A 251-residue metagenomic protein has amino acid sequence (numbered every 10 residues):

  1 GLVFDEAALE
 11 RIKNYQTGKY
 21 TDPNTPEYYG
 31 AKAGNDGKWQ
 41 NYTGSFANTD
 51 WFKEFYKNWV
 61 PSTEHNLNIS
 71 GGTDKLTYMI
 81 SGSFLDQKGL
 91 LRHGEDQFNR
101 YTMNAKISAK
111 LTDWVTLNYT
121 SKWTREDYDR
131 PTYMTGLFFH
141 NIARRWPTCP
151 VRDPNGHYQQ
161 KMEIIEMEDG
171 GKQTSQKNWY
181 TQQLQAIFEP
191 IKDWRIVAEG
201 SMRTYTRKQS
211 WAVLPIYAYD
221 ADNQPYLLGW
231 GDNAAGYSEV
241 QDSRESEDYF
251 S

Functional and structural regions predicted by a protein language model:
G1, T49-E64, L85-T120, T124 (+3 more regions): Outer-membrane beta-barrel proteins
G1-G94: Residues embedded in well-ordered regular secondary structure
G18-Y20, T49-P61, R130-F138, R195-R203: Short charge-dense sequence patches
K19, G34-G37, T43-A47, K122-T124 (+3 more regions): Acidic/polar loop-and-plug regions of large Gram-negative outer-membrane beta-barrel proteins
K57-L76, S83, I165-W211, Q241-S251: Outer-membrane beta-barrel transmembrane strands
G82, H93-D96, T120, Y133-M134 (+2 more regions): Composition- and surface-driven signal marking solvent-exposed, interaction-prone regions in large proteins
H93-E95, M103-I107, I142-W146, T204 (+1 more regions): Glycine-rich loops and low-complexity Gly/Arg-rich segments that provide flexible linkers or classic glycine-based
